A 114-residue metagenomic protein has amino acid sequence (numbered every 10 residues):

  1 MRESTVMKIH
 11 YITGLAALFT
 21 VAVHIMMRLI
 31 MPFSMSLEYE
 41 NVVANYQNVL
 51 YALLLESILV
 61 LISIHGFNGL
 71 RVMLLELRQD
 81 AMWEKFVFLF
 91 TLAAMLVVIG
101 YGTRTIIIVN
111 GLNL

Functional and structural regions predicted by a protein language model:
M1-L114: Membrane-embedded alpha-helical bundles that constitute the cytochrome b-like, heme-associated redox core of multi-pass
